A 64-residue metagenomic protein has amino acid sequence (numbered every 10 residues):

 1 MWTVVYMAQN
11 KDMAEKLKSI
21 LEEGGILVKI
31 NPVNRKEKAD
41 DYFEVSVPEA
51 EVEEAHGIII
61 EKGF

Functional and structural regions predicted by a protein language model:
M1-F64: Acidic/polar low-complexity segments and flexible, solvent-exposed patches
